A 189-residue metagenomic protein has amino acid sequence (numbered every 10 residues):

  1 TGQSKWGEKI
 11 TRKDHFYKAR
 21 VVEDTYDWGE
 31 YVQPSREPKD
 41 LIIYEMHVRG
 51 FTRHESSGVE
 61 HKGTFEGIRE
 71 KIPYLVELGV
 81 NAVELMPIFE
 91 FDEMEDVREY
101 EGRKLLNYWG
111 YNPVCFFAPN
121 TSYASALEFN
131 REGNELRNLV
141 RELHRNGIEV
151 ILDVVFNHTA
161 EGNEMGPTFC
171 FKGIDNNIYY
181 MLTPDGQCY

Functional and structural regions predicted by a protein language model:
T1-E45, R53-S57: The feature marks proteins involved in alpha-glucan
R12, H47-G67, P73-Y189: Substrate-binding/active-site clefts of carbohydrate-active enzymes
D24, I42, I72, N177-I178: Intrinsically disordered, low-complexity segments enriched in small/polar residues
